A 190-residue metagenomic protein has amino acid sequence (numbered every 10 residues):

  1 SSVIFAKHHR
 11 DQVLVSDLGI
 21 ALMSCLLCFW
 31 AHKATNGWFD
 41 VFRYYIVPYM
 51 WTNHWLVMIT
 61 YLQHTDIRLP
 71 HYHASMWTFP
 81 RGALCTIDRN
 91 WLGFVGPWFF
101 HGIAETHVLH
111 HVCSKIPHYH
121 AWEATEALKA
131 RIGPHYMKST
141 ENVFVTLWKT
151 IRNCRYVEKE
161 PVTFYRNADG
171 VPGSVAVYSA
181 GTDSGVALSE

Functional and structural regions predicted by a protein language model:
S1-N90, P97-W98, G102: Hydrophobic transmembrane alpha-helical segments that form the core helix bundle of multi-pass membrane enzymes
S1-V47, Y119-E190: Non-catalytic, topology-defining segments of multipass membrane proteins
R68-Y72, P117-H118, Y136: Extended hydrophobic-aromatic, low-complexity segments
N90-G93, M137-S139: Short C-terminal domain-edge/linker segments immediately following a structured domain
F94-V95, S184: Intrinsically disordered, low-complexity domain-flanking/linker segments in eukaryotic proteins, enriched
P97-R131: C-terminal, well-structured subdomains that either form a transmembrane helix-short loop-helix hairpin in multi-pass
